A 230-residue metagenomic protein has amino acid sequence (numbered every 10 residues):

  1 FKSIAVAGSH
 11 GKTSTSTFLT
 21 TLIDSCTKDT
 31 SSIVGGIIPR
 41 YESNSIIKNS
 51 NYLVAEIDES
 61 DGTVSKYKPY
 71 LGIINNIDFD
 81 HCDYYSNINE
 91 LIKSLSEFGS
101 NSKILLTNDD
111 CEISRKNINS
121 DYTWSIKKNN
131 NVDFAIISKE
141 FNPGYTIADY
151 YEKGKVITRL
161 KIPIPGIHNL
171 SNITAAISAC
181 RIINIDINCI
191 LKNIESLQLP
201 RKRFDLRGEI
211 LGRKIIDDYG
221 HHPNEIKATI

Functional and structural regions predicted by a protein language model:
F1-A7, T15-L19, C26, V132-A135 (+3 more regions): Short, basic phosphate-binding NTP loop
F1-Y122, T174, C180: Phosphate-binding loop of NTP-binding sites
I33-G36, L106-D109, N119-P143, K161-I167 (+2 more regions): Beta-strand->loop->alpha-helix junctions that form or flank phosphate-binding loops in nucleotide-handling enzymes
S43-S45, S65, F134, D205 (+1 more regions): Short, well-ordered secondary-structure micro-motifs
I57-S60, A135, A228-T229: Glycine-rich, charged/polar anion/phosphate-binding loops that engage phosphate groups from diverse ligands
L71, G144, K153-I230: Nucleotide phosphate-binding/pyrophosphate-handling subdomain across enzymes that bind or process nucleotide phosphates
I126, Y150-G154: Short acidic, glycine-rich loop/turn motifs
T146-A148: Short aromatic-glycine-enriched beta-strand elements
